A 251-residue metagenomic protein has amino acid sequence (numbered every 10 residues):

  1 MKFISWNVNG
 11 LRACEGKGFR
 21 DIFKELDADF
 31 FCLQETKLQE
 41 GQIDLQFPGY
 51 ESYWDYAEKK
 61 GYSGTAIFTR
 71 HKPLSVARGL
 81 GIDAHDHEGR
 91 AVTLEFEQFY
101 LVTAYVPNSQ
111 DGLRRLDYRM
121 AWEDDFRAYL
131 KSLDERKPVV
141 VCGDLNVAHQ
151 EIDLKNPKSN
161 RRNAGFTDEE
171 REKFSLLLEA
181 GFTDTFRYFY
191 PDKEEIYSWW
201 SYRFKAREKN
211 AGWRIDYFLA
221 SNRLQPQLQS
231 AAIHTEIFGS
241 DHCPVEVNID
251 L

Functional and structural regions predicted by a protein language model:
M1-F47, E51, A57-Y62: N-terminal, active-site-proximal structural segment of metallo-dependent hydrolase catalytic domains
M1-N9, Q98-Q110, C142: Active-site-proximal beta-strand elements of phosphoester/diester hydrolases
N7, F23-G41, L101, L130-E151 (+4 more regions): Active-site beta-strand/loop signature of hydrolases that rely on acidic residues for catalysis
K37, Q42-S109: Structured beta-strand-rich core segments of catalytic domains in phosphoester-bond hydrolases
E51, D125-A211, I215: Metal-dependent phosphoesterases centered on the DNase I-like endonuclease/exonuclease/phosphatase
K60-S75, F204-P226: Conserved beta strand-loop-helix elements of the APE1-like EEP
R70, L94-E97, S221-N222, S240 (+1 more regions): Active-site beta-strand termini and strand-to-loop segments that position acidic
G81-I82, P107-E123, K158-N163: Surface-exposed cleft-lining segments at the edges of enzyme active sites
